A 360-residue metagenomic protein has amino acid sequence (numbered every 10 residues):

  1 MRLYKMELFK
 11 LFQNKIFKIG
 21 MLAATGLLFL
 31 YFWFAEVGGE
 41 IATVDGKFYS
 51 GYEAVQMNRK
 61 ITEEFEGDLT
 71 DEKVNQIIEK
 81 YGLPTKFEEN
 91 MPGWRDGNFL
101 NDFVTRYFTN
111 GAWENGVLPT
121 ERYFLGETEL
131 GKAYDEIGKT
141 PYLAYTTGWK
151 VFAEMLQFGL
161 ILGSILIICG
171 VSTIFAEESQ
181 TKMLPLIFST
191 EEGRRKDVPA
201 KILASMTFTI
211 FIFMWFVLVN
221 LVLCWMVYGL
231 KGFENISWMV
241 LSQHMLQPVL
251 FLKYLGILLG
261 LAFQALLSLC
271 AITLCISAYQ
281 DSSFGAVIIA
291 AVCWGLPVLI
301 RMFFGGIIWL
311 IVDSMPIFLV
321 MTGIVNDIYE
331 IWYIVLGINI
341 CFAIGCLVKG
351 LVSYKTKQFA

Functional and structural regions predicted by a protein language model:
M1-Y4, P141: Short, membrane-interfacial amphipathic segments enriched in basic
K5-N14, C275-Y279, C341-A360: Junction motif at the cytosolic side of a transmembrane helix
K15-M21: N-terminal signal-anchor/signal peptide hydrophobic helix marking the start of the first transmembrane segment
M21-T25, F284-P297: Central hydrophobic cores of alpha-helical transmembrane segments in multi-pass integral membrane proteins
A23-L69, N101-N115, P119-E178, P199-Y279 (+1 more regions): Secretory targeting signals
I174, M183-P185, C275, S353: A residue-level signal for alpha-helical anchor/packing sites in multi-pass solute transporters
F188-R194: Short helix-to-coil transition segments within interhelical loops that connect adjacent transmembrane helices
M226-S237, L296-M315: Juxtamembrane non-transmembrane "cap" segments at the membrane-aqueous interface of multi-pass membrane proteins
